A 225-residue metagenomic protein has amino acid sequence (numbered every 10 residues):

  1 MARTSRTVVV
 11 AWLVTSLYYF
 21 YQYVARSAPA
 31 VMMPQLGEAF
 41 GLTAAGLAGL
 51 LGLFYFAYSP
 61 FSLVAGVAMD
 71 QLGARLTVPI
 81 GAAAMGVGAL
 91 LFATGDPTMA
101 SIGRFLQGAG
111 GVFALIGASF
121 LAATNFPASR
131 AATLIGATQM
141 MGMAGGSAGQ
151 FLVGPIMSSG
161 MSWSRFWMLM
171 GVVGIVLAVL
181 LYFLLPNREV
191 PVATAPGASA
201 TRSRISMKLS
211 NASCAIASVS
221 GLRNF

Functional and structural regions predicted by a protein language model:
V10-A44: Extracytoplasmic
Y23, S27, G108-I116, S147: Small-residue-rich segments within alpha-helical transmembrane domains of MFS-like 12-TM solute carriers
S27, Y55-L63, G146-S147: Residue-level signature of mid-helix packing/kink "hotspots" within the transmembrane helices of 12-pass Major
P60-P97: Conserved MFS/SLC helix-loop-helix module at the cytosolic interface between two early adjacent transmembrane helices
G88-F92, Q107, L181: MFS-fold secondary transporters
G103-M141: Cytoplasmic helix-loop-helix junction between adjacent transmembrane helices in 12-TM secondary transporters
T138-E189: Helix-loop-helix hairpin linking two adjacent transmembrane segments in secondary transporters
P186-N211: Flexible cytoplasmic inter-helical loops of multi-pass small-molecule transporters
